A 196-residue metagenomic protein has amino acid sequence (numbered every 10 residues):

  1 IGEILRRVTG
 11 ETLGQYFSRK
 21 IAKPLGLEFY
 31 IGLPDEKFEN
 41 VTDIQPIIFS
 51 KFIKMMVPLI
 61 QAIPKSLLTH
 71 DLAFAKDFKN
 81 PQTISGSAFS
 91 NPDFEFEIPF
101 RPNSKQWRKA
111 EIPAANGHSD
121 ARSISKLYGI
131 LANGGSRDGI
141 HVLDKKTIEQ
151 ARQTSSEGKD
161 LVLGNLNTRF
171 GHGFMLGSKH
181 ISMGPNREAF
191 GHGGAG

Functional and structural regions predicted by a protein language model:
G2-S182: Short, surface-exposed loop or secondary-structure junction motifs that flank catalytic or metal-binding residues
E111-H118, E188-G196: Glycine-rich phosphate/pyrophosphate-binding beta-alpha loops
